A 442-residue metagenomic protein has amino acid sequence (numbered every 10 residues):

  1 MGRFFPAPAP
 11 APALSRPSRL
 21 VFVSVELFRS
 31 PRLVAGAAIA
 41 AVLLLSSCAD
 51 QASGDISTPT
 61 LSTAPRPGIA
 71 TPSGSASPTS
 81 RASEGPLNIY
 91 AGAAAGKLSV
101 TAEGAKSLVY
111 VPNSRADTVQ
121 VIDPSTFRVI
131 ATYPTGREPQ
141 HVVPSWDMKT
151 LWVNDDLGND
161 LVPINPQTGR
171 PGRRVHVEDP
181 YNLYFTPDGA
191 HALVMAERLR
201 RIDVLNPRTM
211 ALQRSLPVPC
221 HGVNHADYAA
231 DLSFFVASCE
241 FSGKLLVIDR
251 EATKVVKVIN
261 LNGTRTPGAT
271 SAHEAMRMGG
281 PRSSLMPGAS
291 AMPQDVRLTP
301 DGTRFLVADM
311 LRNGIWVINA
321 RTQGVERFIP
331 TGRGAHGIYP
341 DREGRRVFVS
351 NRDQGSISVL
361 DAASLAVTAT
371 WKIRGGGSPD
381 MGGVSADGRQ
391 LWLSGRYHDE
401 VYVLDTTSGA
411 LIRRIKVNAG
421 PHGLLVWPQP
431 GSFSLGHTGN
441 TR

Functional and structural regions predicted by a protein language model:
F4-P8: Short linear segments in intrinsically disordered or otherwise low-structure-confidence regions
L14-A35: Bacterial N-terminal signal peptides that target proteins for export
V23-E26, I39, V359, V403: Enrichment for repetitive, rod-forming helical segments
G36-S46: Bacterial N-terminal signal peptides
C48-R442: Predominantly soluble domains enriched in secretory-pathway, periplasmic, or organellar proteins
